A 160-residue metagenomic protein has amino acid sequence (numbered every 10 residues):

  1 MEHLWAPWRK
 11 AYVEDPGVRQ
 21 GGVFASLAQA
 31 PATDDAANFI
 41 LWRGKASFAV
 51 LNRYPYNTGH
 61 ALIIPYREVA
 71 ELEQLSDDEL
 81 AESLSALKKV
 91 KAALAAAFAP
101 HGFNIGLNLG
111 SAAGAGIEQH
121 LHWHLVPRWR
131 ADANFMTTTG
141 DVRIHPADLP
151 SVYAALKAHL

Functional and structural regions predicted by a protein language model:
M1-T58, I63-I64: Active-site microenvironments that recognize anionic phosphate/pyrophosphate groups
H3-V18, P127-L160: C-terminal helix-cap and adjacent tail motif
N52-Y54, Y66-E68, N108-G110: Histidine- and/or cysteine-centered catalytic micro-motif in compact active-site loops
H60, P65, G110, G114-N134: Histidine-centered divalent-metal-coordination microenvironment in nucleic-acid enzymes
L62-L84, G140-H145: Short histidine-centered catalytic/ligand-binding loop motif
S76-P100, P150-K157: Long, well-ordered alpha-helical scaffolding segments within enzyme catalytic domains, especially pronounced
F98-S111: A short glycine-rich, hydrophobically flanked beta-strand micro-motif that places a catalytic Asp/Glu for divalent metal
